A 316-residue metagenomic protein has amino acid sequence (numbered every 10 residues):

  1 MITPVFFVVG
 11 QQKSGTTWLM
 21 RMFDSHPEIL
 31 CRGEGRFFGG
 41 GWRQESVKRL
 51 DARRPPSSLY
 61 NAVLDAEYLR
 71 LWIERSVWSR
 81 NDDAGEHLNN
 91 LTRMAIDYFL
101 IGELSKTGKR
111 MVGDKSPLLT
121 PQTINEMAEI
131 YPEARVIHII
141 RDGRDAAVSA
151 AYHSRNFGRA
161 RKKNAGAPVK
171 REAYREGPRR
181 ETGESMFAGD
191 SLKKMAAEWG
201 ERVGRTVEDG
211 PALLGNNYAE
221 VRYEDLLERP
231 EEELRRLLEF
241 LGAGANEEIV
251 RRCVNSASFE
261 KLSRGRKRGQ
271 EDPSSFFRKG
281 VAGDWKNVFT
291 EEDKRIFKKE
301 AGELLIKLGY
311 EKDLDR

Functional and structural regions predicted by a protein language model:
M1-F7, Q12, E28, G85 (+7 more regions): PAPS-dependent sulfotransferases, especially Golgi type II membrane carbohydrate sulfotransferases
V8-G10, G33, V112-K115, H138 (+2 more regions): Short beta-strand segments
K13-S14, S25, R36-F38, L118-T120 (+6 more regions): Short, solvent-exposed loop/turn segments at secondary-structure junctions
T17-E28: A conserved segment at the C-terminal end of the G1
R21, N125, V207, R235 (+1 more regions): Active-site phosphate/pyrophosphate- and oxyanion-stabilizing loops and adjacent acidic/basic residues in soluble
L30-T123, I130, N156-A188, L192 (+1 more regions): PAPS-dependent sulfation machinery
T123-E126, V148-A150, P230-L234: A short acidic (Asp/Glu
M127-Y152, F297: Conserved phosphate-donor/acceptor-positioning beta-strand/loop module used by diverse small-molecule
